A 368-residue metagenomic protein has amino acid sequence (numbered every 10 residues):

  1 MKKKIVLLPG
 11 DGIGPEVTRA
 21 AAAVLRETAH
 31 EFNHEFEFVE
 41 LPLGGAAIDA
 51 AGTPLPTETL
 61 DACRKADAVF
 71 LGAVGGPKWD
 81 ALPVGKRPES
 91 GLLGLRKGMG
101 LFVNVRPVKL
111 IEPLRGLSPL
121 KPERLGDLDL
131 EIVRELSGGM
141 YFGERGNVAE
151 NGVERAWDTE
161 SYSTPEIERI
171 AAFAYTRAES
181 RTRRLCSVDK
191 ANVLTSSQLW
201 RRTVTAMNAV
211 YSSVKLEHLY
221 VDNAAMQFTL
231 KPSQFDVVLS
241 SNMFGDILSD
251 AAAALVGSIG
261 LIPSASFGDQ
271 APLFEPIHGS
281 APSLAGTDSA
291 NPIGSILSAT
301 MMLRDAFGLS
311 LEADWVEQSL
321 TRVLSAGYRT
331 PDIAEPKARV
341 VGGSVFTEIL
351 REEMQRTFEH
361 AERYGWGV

Functional and structural regions predicted by a protein language model:
M1-I5: Extreme N-terminal starter segment of soluble prokaryotic enzymes
V6-A23, E27-E31, G152-D222, Q234: Glycine-rich phosphate/diphosphate-binding loop of Rossmann-like nucleotide-binding domains
D11-G14, D67, V133, A174 (+4 more regions): Buried hydrophobic positions in well-ordered alpha/beta secondary-structure cores of metabolic enzymes
E31-T57, M226-F228: N-terminal beta-loop-helix "entrance" segment that forms/cooperates in small-molecule cofactor or anionic ligand
G45-I48, T229-Y328: Glycine-rich phosphate/nucleotide-binding loop
D49-W157, M243-G245: N-terminal glycine-rich phosphate/adenylate-binding segment common to multiple enzyme folds
E58-K78, S213-L273, M354-F358: Glycine-rich phosphate-binding loop
S295-V368: Mobile late-domain/C-terminal helix-loop "cap" segments that border catalytic sites or the cytosolic face
